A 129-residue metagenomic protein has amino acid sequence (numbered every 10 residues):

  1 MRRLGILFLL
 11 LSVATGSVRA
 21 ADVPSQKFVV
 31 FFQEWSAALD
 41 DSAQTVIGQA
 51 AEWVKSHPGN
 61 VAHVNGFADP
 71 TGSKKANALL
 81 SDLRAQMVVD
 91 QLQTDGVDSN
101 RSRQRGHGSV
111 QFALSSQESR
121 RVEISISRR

Functional and structural regions predicted by a protein language model:
L4-A14: Sec-dependent N-terminal signal peptides
A14-T15, S81: Short linear Ser/Thr-Pro motifs
G16-D22: Sec/Tat signal peptide C-region and signal peptidase I cleavage site
Q26-F28, W35, P58-N60, D98-N100 (+1 more regions): Envelope-exposed proteins and targeting segments
K27-F32, G66-P70: A short small-residue
F32-N65, V89: Periplasmic peptidoglycan-binding/anchoring modules of Gram-negative envelope and division proteins
A68-R129: Periplasmic OmpA-like peptidoglycan-binding domain that tethers envelope proteins to the cell wall
